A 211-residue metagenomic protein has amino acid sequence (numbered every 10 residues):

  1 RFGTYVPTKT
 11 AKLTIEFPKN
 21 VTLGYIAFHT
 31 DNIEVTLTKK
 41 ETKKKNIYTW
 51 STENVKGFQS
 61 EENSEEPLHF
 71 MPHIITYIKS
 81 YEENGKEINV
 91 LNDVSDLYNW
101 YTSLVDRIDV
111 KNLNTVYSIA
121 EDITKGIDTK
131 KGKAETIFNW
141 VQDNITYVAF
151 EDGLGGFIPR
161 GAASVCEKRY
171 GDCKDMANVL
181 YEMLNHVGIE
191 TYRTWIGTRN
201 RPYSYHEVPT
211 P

Functional and structural regions predicted by a protein language model:
R1-F150: Secretory-pathway-linked proteins and extracytosolic
F2, D122-G126, R169, L180 (+1 more regions): Generic recognition of flexible, low-complexity loop/linker segments
P7-K12, D152-G155, A177-N185: A broad, low-specificity signal for short, low-complexity segments enriched in glycine/proline and polar/charged
E34, M71, G155-I158, A162 (+3 more regions): Short, surface-exposed, charged/polar-biased interaction segments
K39, A163-E167, T210: Alpha-helix boundary/capping detector
L113-S118, T146-R169, R199-R201: Short, conserved helix/loop micro-motifs enriched in His/Cys and acidic residues
G132-T136, W140-Q142, R160-G171, M176-E190: Active-site-proximal cofactor/substrate-binding loop regions of enzyme domains
D175-P211: Hydrophobic/aromatic-rich core segments of domains that either
